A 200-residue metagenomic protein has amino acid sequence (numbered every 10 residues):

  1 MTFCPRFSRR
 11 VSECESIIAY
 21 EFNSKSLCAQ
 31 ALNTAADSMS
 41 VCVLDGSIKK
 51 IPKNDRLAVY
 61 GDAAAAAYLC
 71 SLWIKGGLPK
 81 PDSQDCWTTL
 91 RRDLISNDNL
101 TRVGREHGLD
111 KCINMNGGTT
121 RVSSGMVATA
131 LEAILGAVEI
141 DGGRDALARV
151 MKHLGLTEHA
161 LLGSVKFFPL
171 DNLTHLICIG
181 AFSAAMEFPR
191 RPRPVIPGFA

Functional and structural regions predicted by a protein language model:
M1-A200: Double-stranded RNA-binding/processing signature
